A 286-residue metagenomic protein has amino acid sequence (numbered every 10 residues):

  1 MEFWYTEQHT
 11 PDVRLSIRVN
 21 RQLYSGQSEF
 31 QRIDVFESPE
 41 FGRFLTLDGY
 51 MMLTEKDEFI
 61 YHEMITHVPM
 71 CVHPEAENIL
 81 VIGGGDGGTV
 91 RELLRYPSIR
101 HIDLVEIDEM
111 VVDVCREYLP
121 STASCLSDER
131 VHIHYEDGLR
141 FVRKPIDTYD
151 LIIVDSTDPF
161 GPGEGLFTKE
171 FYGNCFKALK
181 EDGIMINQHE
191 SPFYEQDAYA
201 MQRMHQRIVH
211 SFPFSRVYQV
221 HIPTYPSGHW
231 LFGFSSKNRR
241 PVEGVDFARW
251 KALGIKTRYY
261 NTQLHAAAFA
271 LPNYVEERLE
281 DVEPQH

Functional and structural regions predicted by a protein language model:
M1-D34, Q206, S227-H286: SAM/dcSAM-binding transferase cores
M1-E63, H67-P69, R95: Rossmann-like AdoMet
E2-W4, L53-D182, Y194-M201, T224 (+1 more regions): The AdoMet/dcAdoMet-binding core of the Class I SAM-like
C125, M185, S215-R216: Short, structured loop/turn "capping" segments at alpha-beta junctions
Y172-G173, A198-Q219, G233: Conserved Class I S-adenosyl-L-methionine
D182-H189: Conserved beta-strand signature within the Rossmann-like core of class I S-adenosyl-L-methionine
H189, Q219-H221: Active-site proximal loops enriched in glycine and acidic residues that flank catalytic Cys/His/Asp and coordinate
